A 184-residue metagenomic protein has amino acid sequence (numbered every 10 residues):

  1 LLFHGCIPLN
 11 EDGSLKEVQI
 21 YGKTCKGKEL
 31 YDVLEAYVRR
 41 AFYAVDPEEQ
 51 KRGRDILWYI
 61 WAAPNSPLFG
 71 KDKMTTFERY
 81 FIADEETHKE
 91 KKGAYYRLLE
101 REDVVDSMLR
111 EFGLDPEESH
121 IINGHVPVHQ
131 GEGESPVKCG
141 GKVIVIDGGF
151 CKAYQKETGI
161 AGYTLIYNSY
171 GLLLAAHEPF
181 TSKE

Functional and structural regions predicted by a protein language model:
L1-E184: Feature recognizes metal-dependent phosphohydrolase scaffolds
